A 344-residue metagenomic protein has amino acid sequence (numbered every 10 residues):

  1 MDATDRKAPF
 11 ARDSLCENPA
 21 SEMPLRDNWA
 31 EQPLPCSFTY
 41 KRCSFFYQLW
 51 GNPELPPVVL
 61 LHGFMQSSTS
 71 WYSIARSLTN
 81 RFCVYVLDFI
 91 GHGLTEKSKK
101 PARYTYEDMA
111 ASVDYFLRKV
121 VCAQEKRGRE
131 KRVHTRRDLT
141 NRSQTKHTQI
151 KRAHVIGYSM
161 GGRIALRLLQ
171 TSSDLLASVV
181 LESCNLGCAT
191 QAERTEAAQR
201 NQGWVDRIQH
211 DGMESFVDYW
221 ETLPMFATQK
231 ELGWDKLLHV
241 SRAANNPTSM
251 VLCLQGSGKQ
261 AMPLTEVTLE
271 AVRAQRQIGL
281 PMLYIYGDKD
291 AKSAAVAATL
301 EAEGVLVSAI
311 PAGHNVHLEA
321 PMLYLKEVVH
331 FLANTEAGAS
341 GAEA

Functional and structural regions predicted by a protein language model:
M1-V58, T79-C83, V305, I310 (+1 more regions): Alpha/beta-hydrolase fold catalytic core
Y40, Y72, R76, Y85-R132 (+3 more regions): Active-site loop/oxyanion-hole signature of alpha/beta-hydrolase fold enzymes
C43-K97: Conserved HGGG/HGGXW glycine-rich cap/lid loop of the alpha/beta-hydrolase fold
G157, G161, A165: Gly/Ala-rich beta-loop-alpha elbow adjacent to hydrolase catalytic centers
R167-Q170, A177-Q209: Flexible "cap/lid" loop of the alpha/beta hydrolase fold
Q191-T195, R207-A274: Conserved alpha/beta-hydrolase catalytic His-Asp/Glu region
M282-A312: Conserved loop-alpha-helix segment in the C-terminal half of the alpha/beta-hydrolase fold that carries the catalytic
A312-P321, L325: Catalytic histidine-centered segment of alpha/beta-hydrolase-like enzymes
